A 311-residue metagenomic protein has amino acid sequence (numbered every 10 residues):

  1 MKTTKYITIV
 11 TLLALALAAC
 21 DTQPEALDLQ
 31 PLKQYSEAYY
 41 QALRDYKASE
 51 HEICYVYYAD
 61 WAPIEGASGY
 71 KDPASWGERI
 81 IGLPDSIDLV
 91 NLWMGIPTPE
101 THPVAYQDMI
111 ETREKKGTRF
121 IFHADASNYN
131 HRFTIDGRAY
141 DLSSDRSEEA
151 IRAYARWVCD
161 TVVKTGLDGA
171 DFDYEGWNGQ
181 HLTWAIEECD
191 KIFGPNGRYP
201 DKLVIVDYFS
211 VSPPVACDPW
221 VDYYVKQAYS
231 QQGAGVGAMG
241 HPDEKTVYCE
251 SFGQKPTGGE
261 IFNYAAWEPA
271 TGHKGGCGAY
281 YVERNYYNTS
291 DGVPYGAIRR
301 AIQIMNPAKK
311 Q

Functional and structural regions predicted by a protein language model:
M1-E50: Bacterial Sec-dependent N-terminal signal peptides
Q23, Q30, Q34, Q41 (+7 more regions): Residue-identity detector for glutamine
S49-Y264, K274, V282-E283, N288-G292 (+1 more regions): Chitinase-like catalytic core of GlcNAc-active glycosidases
E268-P269: Solenoid-like repeat scaffolds
C277-A279, P307: Structured C-terminal cap/extension of enzyme domains
Y287-Q311: C-terminal helical cap(s) of enzyme catalytic domains, especially alpha/beta-barrels
